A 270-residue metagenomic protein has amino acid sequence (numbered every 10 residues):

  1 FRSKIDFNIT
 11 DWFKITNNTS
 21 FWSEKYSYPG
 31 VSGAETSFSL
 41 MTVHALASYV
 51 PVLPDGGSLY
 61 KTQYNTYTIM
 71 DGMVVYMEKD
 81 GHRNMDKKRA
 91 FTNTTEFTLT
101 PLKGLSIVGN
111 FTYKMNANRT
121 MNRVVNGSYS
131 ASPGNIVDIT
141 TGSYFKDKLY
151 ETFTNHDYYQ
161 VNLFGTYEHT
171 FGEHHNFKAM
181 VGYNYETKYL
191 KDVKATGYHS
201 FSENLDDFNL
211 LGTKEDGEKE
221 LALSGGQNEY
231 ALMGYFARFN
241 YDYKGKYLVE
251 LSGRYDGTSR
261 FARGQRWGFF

Functional and structural regions predicted by a protein language model:
F1-S3, F91-T95, D157-L163, M233-F239 (+2 more regions): Hydrophobic, lipid-facing positions within transmembrane beta-strands of outer-membrane proteins
S3, N17-T19, L248, G253: Long, contiguous hydrophobic alpha-helical segments, chiefly transmembrane helices and signal peptides
D6-T92, V108-N110, K114-M233, R260: Surface-exposed loop/interface segments of Gram-negative outer-membrane beta-barrel transport/assembly proteins
F7, F97-L99, Y167-H169, Y241-Y243 (+2 more regions): Residue-level signature of outer-membrane beta-barrel architecture
E229-G234, Y241-G245: Short, flexible loop/turn motifs enriched in small residues
R263-G268: Short glycine/threonine-rich loop-to-helix capping motif typified by GTGT followed within a few residues by an Asp-Pro
